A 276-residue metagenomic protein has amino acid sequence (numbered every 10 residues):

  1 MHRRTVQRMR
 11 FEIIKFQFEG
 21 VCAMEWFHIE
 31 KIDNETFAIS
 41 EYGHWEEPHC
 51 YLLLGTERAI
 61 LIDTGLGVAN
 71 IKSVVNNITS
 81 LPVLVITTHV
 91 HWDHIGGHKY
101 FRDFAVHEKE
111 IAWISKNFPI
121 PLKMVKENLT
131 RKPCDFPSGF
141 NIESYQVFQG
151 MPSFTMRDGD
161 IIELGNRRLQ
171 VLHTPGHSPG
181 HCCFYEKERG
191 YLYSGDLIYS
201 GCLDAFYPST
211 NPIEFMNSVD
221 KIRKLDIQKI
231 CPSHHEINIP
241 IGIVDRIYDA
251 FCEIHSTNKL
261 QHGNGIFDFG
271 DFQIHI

Functional and structural regions predicted by a protein language model:
E25-N77, C183-G195, Y199: Conserved beta-strand hairpin/beta-sheet module of binuclear metal-dependent hydrolase folds, prominently
E30-I32, L53, G159-L164, F267: Short acidic-hydrophobic surface loop/beta-edge motif
A59-L61, L66-G67, V147, F154 (+2 more regions): Metallo-beta-lactamase
G67-I161, G242-I243, I247-L260: Active-site HxH/HxHxD metal-binding segment of metal-dependent hydrolases
L260-I276: C-terminal regulatory/interaction regions
